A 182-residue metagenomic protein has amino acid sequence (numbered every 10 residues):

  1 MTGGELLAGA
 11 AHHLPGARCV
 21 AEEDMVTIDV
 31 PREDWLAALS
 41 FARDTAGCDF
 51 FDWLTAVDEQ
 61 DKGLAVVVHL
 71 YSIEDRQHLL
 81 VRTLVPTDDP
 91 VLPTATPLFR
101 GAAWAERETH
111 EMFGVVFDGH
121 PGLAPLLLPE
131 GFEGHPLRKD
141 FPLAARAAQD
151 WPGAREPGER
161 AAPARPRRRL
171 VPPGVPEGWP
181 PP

Functional and structural regions predicted by a protein language model:
M1-P182: Terminal low-complexity/charged segments
